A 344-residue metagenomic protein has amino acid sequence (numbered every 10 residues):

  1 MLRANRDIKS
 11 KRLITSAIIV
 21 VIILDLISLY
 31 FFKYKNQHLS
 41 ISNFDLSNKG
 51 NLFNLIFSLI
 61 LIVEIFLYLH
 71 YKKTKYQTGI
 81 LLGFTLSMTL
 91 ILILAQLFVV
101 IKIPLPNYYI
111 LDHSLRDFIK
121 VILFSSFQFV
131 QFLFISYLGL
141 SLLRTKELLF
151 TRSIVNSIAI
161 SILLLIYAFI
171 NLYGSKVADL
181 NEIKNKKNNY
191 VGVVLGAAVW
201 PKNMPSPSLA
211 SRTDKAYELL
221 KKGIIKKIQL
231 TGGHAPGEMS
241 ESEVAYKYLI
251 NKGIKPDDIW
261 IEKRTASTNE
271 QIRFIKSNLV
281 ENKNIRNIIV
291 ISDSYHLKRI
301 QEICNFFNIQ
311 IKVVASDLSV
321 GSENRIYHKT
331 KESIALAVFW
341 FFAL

Functional and structural regions predicted by a protein language model:
L2-N188, N278-L344: Extended hydrophobic blocks
L172-K329: A structural signal for short, hydrophobic/glycine-enriched beta-strand patches
